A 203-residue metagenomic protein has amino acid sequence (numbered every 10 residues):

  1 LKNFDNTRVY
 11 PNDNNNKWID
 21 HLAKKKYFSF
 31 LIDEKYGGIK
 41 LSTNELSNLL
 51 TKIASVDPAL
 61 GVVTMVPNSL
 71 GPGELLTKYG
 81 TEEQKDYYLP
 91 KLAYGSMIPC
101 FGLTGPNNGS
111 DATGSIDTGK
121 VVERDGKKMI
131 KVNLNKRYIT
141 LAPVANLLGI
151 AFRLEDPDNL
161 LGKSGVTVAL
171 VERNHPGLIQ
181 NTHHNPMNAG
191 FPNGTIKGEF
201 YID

Functional and structural regions predicted by a protein language model:
L1-P67, G80-Y87, K91, S96 (+2 more regions): Amphipathic, small/basic residue-rich leader segments at the start of a protein or domain
K35-G37, P106-N107, K136-I139, R153-D158 (+1 more regions): Short beta-turn/strand-loop junction motif enriched in small, turn-promoting residues
D57-E74, L92-N108, N135-L148: FAD-binding core of FAD-dependent oxidoreductases, characterized by glycine-rich FAD pyrophosphate-binding loops
Y88, S115, N135-R137, Q180-N185: Short beta-alpha junctions and helix-cap segments that line functional grooves
N108-S115: Active-site-adjacent elements of ketosynthase-type condensing enzymes
G119-V121: A structural signal for short hydrophobic beta-strand segments in well-ordered beta-sheet cores
K128-L178: A short core secondary-structure module
P176-Y201: Flexible, small-/acidic-enriched active-site or ligand-binding loops
